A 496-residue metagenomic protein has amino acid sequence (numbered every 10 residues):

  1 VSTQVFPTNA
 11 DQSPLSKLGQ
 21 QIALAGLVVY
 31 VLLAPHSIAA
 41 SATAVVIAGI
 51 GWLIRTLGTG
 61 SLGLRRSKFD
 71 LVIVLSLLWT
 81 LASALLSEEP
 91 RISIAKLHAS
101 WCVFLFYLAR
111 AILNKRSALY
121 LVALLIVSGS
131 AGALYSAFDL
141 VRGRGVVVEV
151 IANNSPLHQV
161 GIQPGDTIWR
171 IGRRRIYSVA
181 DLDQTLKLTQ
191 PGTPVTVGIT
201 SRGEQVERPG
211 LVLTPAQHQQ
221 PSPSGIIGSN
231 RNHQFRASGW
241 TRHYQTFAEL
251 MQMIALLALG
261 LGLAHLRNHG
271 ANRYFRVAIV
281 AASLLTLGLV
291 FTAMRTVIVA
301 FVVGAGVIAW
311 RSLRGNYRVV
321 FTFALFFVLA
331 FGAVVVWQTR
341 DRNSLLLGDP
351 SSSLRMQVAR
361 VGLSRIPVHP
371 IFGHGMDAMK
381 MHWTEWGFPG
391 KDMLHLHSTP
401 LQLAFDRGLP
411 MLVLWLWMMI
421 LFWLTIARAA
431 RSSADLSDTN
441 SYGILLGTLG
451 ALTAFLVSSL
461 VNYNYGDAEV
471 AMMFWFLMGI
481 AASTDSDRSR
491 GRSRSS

Functional and structural regions predicted by a protein language model:
V1-I92, C102-L105, A111-A123, G165 (+6 more regions): Transmembrane signal-anchor hairpin modules in multi-pass inner-membrane enzymes, especially those that act on
L24, I47-L53, I254-L257, L261 (+4 more regions): Transmembrane alpha-helices of multi-pass inner-membrane enzymes
T80-A84, S117-R144, G198, R202-I226: Hydrophobic alpha-helical transmembrane segments
L105, I112, A258-W337: Hydrophobic alpha-helical segments of polytopic membrane proteins
V127, L134-R144, S283, F291-T292 (+3 more regions): A membrane-periplasm/extracellular boundary helix in multi-pass inner-membrane enzymes that assemble envelope glycans
S222, N232, W337-T339, L345-R360 (+4 more regions): Long extracytoplasmic/lumenal interhelical loops at the membrane interface of multi-pass membrane proteins
S238-T246, L363, F372, D392-I426 (+1 more regions): A conserved mid-to-late transmembrane alpha helix and its immediate loop/hinge that forms the functional core
G262, N272, L409-T453: Hydrophobic transmembrane alpha-helices and their immediate junctions
